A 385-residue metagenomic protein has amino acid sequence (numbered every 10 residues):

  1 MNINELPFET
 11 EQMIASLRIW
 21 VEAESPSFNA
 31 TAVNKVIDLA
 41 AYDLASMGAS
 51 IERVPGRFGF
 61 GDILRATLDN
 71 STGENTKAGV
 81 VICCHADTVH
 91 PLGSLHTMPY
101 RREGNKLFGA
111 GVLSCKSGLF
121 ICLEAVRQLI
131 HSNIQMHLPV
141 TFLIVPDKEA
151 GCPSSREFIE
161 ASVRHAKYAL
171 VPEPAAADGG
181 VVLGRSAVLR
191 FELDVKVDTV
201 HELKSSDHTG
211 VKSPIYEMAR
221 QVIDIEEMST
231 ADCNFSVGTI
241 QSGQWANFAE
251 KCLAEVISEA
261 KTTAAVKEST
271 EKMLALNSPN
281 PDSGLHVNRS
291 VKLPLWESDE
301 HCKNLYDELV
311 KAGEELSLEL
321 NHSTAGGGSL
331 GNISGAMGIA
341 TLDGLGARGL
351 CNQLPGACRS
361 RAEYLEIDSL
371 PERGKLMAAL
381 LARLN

Functional and structural regions predicted by a protein language model:
M1, E5-F8, S25, A41 (+4 more regions): Metal-dependent amide/peptide-bond hydrolase catalytic core, centered on the "pita-bread" metallohydrolase fold
N2-F108, H131, M136, G331: Acidic/His- and Gly-rich active-site-bordering loop/insert found across diverse amide/peptide-bond hydrolases
G73-T76, E103-N105, A125-T141, I225-D232 (+1 more regions): Phosphate-handling active-site elements
I82-C84, L143-V145, L170-E173, D194-K196 (+1 more regions): Short beta-strand segments
D87-E103, A166, G184-D194, K311 (+1 more regions): Acidic-glycine-rich active-site phosphate/pyrophosphate-binding loop
M98-G111, E314-L316, C358-R359: Glycine/charged-rich beta-loop-alpha catalytic/anionic-binding loops adjacent to active sites
L107-F120, E149, K212-I215, Y364-P371: Short, conserved micro-motifs enriched in small and acidic residues
C115-V188, N385: Acidic/histidine-rich catalytic neighborhood of metal-dependent amide-processing enzymes
